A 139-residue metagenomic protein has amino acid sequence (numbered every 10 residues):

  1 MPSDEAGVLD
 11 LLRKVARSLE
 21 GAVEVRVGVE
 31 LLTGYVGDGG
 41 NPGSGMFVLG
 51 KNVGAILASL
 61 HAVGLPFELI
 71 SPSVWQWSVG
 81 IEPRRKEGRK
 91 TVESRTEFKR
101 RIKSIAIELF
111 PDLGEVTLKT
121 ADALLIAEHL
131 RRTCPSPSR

Functional and structural regions predicted by a protein language model:
M1-R139: Phosphate- and other anionic-substrate recognition elements at nucleic-acid/protein interfaces
